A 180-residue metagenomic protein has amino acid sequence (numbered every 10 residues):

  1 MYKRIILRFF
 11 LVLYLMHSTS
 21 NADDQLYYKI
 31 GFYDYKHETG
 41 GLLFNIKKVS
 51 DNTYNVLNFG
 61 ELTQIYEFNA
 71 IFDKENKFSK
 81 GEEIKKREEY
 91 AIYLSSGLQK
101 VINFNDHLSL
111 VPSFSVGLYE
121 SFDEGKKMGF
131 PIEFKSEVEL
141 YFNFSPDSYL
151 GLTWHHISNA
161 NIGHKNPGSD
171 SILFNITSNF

Functional and structural regions predicted by a protein language model:
N21-D24, D51-T63, I102-L110, D147: Short loop/turn motifs that connect adjacent beta-strands in outer-membrane beta-barrel proteins
L26-I30, Q64-F68, L110-F114, L140 (+2 more regions): Membrane-embedded beta-strand positions of outer-membrane beta-barrel proteins
I30, F44-K48, L94-L98, V138 (+1 more regions): Membrane-embedded beta-strands of outer-membrane beta-barrel proteins, especially the hydrophobic/small aromatic
I30-K36, S50, F68-N76, V116-F122 (+2 more regions): Transmembrane beta-strands of outer-membrane beta-barrel pores
E38-F44, E88-L94, F130-F134, G168-I172: Residues that define the transmembrane beta-barrel architecture of outer-membrane proteins
K48-N52, K100-I102, L108, F142-F144 (+2 more regions): Residue-level signature of outer-membrane beta-barrel architecture
K80-K86, F122-K126, N159-H164: Extracellular loop and loop/strand-boundary signature of outer-membrane beta-barrel proteins
F142, G168-F180: Outer-membrane beta-barrel "beta-signal"
